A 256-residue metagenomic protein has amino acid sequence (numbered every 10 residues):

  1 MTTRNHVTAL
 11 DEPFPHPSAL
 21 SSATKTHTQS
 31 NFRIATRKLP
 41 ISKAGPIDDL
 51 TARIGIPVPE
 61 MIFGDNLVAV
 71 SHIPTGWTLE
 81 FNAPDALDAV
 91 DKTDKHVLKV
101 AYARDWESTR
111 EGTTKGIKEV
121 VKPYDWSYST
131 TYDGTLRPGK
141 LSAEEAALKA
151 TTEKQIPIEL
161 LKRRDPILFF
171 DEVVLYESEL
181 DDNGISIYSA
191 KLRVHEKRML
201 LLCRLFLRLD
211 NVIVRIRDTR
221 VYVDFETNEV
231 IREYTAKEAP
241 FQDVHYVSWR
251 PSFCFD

Functional and structural regions predicted by a protein language model:
R4-A52, V97-V120, D125-S127, E145-F170: Anionic, Ser/Thr-rich low-complexity intrinsically disordered regions
H6-S22, F32, G76-E80, A86 (+3 more regions): Hydrophobic alpha-helical membrane-spanning segments
I34, L39-I41, T78-L79, V214 (+1 more regions): Short, isolated positions in well-ordered beta-strands
G45-D85, D181, I187-L200, R204: Amphipathic, interaction-prone secondary-structure segments
I56-A146: Polyanion-binding and phosphate-handling cores
P123-D256: A eukaryote-biased signal for long
